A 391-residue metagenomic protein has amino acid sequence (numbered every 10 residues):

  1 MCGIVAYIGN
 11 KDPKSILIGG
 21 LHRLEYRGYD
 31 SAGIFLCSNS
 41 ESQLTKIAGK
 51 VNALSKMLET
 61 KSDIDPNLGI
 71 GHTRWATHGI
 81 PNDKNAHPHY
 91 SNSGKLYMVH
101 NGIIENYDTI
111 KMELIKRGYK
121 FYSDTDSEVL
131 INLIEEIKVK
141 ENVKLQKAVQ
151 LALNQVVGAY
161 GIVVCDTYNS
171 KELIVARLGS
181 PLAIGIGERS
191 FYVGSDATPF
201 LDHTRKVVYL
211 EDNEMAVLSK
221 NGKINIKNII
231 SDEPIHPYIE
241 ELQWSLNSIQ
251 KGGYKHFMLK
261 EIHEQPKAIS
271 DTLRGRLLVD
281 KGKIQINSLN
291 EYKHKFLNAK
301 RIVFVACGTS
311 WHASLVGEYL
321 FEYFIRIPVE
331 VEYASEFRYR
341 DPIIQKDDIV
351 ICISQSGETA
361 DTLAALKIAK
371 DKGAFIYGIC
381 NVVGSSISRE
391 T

Functional and structural regions predicted by a protein language model:
M1-K251, K255, K267-K300, Y339: Conserved short alpha-helical segments that host acidic/polar catalytic motifs at enzyme active sites
D126-E128, E135, E261, E318 (+2 more regions): Acidic-residue sensor for enzyme active/binding pockets
L259, H263-K267: Predominantly extracellular/luminal regions of secreted and cell-surface proteins, especially disulfide-bonded
L297-T391: Glycine-rich phosphate-binding loops that contact phosphosugars or nucleotide phosphates
